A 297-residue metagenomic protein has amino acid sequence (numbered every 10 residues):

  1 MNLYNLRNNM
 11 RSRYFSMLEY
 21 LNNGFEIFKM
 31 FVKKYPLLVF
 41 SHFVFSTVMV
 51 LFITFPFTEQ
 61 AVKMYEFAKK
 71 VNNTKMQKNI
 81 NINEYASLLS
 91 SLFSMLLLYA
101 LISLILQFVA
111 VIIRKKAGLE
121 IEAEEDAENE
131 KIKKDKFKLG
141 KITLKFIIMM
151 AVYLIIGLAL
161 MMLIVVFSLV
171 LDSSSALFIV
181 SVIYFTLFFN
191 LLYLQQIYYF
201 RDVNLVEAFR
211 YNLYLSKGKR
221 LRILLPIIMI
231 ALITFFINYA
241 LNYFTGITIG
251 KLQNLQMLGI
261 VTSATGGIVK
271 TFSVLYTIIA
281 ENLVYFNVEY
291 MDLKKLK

Functional and structural regions predicted by a protein language model:
N2-S12, Q60-A86, L106-Q107, V111-D126 (+3 more regions): Juxtamembrane transition segments at transmembrane-helix termini in multipass membrane proteins
L6, L37, V44, F67-K69 (+6 more regions): Intrinsically disordered, low-complexity regions enriched in small/polar residues
R13-V48, E130-A159, F189-I237: Interfacial aromatic "cap" segments that immediately flank transmembrane helices in multipass membrane proteins
G24, K34-F43, F55, E59-E66 (+1 more regions): N-terminal first transmembrane alpha-helix
L38-T58, S90-Q107, F146-F188, L225-L252 (+1 more regions): Hydrophobic alpha-helical transmembrane segments in multi-pass membrane proteins
